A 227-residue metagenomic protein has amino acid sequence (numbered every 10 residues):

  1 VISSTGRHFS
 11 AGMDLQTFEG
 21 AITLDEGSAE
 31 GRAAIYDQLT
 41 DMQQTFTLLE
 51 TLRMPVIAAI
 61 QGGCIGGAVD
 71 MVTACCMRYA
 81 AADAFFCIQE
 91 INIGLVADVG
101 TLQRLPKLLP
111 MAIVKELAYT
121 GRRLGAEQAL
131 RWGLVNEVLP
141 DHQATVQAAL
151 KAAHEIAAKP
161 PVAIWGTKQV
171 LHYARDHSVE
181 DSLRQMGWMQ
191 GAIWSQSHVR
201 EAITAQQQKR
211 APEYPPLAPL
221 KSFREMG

Functional and structural regions predicted by a protein language model:
V1-A29, A33, T47-A59, M77 (+2 more regions): A structural preference for short, pocket-lining loop segments at secondary-structure junctions
G6-A11, I65-G66, L171: Short, active-site-adjacent cap segments at secondary-structure transitions
G12, L39, Q43, G66 (+4 more regions): Glycine-rich phosphate-binding loop at the start of an alpha helix
T45, L49-T51, A59, I65-Y119 (+2 more regions): CoA-thioester-processing core
Y79-A84, A126, V135-R184, A192-S197 (+1 more regions): C-terminal long alpha-helix characteristic of the crotonase
G121-Q128: Acidic, divalent-metal-coordinating active-site segment for phosphoryl/phosphodiester hydrolysis, typified by short
